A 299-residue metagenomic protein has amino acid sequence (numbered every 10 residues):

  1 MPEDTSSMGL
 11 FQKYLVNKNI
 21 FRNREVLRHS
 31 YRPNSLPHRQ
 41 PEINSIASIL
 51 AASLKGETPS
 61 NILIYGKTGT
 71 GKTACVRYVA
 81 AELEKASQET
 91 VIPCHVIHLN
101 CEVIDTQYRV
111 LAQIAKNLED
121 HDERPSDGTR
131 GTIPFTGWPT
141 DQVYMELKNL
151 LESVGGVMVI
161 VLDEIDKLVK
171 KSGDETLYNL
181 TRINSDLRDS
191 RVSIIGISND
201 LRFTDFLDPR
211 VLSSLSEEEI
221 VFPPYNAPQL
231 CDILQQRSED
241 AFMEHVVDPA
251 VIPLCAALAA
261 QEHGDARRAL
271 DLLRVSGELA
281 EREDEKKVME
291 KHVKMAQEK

Functional and structural regions predicted by a protein language model:
M1-T58, E82: A short, basic N-terminal segment
P2-N19, E57-P59, V76, E102-Q113 (+5 more regions): Mid-core helix/loop region of P-loop NTP-binding domains shared across ATPases and GTPases
R28-H29, E218, M295-K299: Short, Lys/Arg-enriched N-terminal segment that forms or immediately precedes the first helix of a structured domain
I62-I64: Hydrophobic anchor at the beta1->P-loop junction of P-loop NTPases
K67-C94: P-loop NTPase Walker A phosphate-binding motif
P93-H95, M158-V159: The start of beta-strands in P-loop NTPase/AAA+ ATPase cores
V96-N100: Conserved post-Walker A coupling segment in P-loop NTPases
D284-E285: Charged, gly/pro-enriched flexible loop segments at helix/strand junctions
